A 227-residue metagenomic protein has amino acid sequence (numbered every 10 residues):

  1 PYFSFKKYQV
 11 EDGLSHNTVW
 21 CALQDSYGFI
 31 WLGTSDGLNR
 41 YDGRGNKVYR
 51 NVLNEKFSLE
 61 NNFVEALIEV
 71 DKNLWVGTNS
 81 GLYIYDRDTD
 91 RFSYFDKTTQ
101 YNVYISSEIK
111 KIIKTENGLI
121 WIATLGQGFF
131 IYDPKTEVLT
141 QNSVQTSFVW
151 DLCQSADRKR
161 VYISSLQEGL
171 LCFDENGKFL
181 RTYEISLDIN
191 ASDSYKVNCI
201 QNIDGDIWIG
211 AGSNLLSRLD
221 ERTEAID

Functional and structural regions predicted by a protein language model:
P1-D227: Carboxylate-rich, polar loop motifs that coordinate divalent cations or form catalytic acidic clusters
